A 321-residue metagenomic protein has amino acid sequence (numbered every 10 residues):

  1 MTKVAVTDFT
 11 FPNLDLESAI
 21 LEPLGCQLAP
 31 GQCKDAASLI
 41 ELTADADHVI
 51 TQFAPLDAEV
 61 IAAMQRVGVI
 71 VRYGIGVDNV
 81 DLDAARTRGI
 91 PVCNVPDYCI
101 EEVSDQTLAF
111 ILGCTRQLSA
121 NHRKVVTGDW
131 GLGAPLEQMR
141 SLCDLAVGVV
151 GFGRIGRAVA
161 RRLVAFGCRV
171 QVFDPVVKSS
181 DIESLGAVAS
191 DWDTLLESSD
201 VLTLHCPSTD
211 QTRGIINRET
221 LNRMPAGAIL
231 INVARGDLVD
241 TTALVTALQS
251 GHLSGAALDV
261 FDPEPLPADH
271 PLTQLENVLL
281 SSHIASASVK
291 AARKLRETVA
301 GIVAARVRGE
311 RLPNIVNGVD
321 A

Functional and structural regions predicted by a protein language model:
M1-C93, N217: An N-terminal-biased, well-structured beta-alpha scaffold segment characteristic of Rossmann-like dinucleotide-binding
D8, F53, G74, L204-C206 (+2 more regions): Glycine-rich, N-terminal phosphate-binding loop of Rossmann-like dinucleotide-binding domains
G31-Q32, Y73-G74, I90-E101, D174 (+3 more regions): Short beta->alpha connector loops at strand-helix junctions that form conserved, small/polar/Pro-enriched
D47-H48, V69, V201, I229 (+2 more regions): Short, Asp-centered acidic motifs that coordinate Mg2+ and/or phosphate in catalytic or ligand-binding sites
D57-A62, P175-P271: Rossmann-like adenosine-cofactor binding region
R88, C93, R218, G227 (+1 more regions): Rossmann-like dinucleotide-binding domain for NAD(H)/NADP(H)
R88, P96-A146, A158-R161, I315: Phosphate-binding beta-alpha-beta segment of Rossmann-like dinucleotide-binding domains, i.e., the NAD(P)
F152-G153: Glycine-rich Rossmann-fold phosphate-binding loop(s) that bind the pyrophosphate of adenine dinucleotide cofactors
